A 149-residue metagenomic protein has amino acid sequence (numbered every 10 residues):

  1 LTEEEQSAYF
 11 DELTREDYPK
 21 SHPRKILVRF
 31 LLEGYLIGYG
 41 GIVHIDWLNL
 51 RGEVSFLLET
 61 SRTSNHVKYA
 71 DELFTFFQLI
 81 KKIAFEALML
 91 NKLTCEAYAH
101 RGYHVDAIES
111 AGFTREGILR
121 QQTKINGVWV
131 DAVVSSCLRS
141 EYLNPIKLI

Functional and structural regions predicted by a protein language model:
L1-T14: Conserved GNAT-fold acetyl-CoA-binding loop/helix
L1-T2, I26, H100: Short, conserved alpha-helical segments within structured domains
Y9, E16, I83, A87: Short alpha-helical functional segments enriched in proximate histidine and acidic residues
L13-R29, G38: A short helix-loop-beta-strand connector motif used in the catalytic cores of GNAT acetyltransferases and, in some
L31-I149: Acyl-donor (CoA/ACP) binding surface of acyl/acetyltransferases
